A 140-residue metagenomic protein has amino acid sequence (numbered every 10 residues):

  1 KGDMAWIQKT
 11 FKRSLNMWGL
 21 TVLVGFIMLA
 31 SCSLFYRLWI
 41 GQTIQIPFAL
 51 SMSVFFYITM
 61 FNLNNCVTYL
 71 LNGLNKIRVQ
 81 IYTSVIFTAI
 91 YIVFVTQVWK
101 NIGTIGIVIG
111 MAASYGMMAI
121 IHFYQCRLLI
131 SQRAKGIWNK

Functional and structural regions predicted by a protein language model:
K1-I40, L63: Specific pore-lining/lateral-gate transmembrane helices of multi-pass inner-membrane transport and insertion machines
K1-R13, G73-R78, Q132-A134, W138: Transmembrane-helix boundary and interhelical linker motifs in polytopic inner-membrane proteins
G25-F26, A30, A49-N75, V79-W99 (+1 more regions): Short runs within selected transmembrane alpha-helices of multi-pass transporters and secretion channels
F35-T43, I102, G106, L129-I137: Membrane-interfacial segments
Q42-L50: Juxtamembrane helix-entry segments on the extracytoplasmic side of multipass membrane proteins
M118-K140: Membrane-proximal transmembrane or re-entrant/amphipathic helices at the cytosolic face
